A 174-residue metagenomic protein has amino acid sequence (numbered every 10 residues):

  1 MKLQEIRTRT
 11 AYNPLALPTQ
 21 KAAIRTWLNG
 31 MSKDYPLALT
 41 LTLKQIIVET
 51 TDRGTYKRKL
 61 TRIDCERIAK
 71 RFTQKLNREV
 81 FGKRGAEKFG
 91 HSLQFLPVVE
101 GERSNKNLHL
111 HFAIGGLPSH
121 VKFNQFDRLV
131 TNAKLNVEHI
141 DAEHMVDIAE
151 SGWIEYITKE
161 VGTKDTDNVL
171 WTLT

Functional and structural regions predicted by a protein language model:
M1-L108, G115-T174: Right-hand nucleic-acid polymerase module
